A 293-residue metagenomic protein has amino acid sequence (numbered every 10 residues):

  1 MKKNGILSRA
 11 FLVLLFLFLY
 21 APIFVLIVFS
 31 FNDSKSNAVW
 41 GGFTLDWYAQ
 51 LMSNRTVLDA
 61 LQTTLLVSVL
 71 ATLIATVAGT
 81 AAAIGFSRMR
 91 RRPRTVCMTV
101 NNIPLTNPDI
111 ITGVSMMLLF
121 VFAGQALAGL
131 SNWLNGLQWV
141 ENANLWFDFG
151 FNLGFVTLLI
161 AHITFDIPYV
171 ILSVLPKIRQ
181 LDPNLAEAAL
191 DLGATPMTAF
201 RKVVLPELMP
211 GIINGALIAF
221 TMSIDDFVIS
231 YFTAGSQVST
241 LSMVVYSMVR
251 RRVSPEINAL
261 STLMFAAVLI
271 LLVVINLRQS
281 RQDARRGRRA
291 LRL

Functional and structural regions predicted by a protein language model:
M1-I6, L70-N101, V114, L118-F122 (+1 more regions): Transmembrane-helix boundary motif in ABC transporter permease subunits
K2-G5, Y48-T56, I224-R281, L293: Interhelical loop and adjacent transmembrane-helix boundary motif in polytopic membrane transport permeases
I6, R88-C97, A126-L130, G150-F155 (+2 more regions): Membrane-helix interface segments
F11, F16-I23, N107, T164-P183 (+1 more regions): Transmembrane alpha-helices
F24-N37, Y169-I171, G211-Y246: Non-cytoplasmic
K35-A71, R250-R251: Periplasmic/extracellular loop-to-transmembrane helix junction in inner-membrane transport proteins
S36-G41, L45, Q50, I110-I163 (+2 more regions): Membrane-interfacial helix termini and adjacent extracytoplasmic/periplasmic loops of multi-pass transporters
L58, Q62, L66-A78, A82 (+5 more regions): Hydrophobic alpha-helical transmembrane segments of multipass integral membrane proteins, especially permease/channel
